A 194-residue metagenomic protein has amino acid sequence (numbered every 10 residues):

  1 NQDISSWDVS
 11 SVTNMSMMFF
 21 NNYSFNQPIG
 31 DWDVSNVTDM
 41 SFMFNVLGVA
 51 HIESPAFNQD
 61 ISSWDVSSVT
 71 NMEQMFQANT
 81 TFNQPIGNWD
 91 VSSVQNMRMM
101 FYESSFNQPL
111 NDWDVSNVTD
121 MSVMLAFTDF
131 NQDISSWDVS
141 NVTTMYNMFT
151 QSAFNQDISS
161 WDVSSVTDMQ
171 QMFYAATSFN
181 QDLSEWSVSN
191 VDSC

Functional and structural regions predicted by a protein language model:
N1-C194: Negatively charged
